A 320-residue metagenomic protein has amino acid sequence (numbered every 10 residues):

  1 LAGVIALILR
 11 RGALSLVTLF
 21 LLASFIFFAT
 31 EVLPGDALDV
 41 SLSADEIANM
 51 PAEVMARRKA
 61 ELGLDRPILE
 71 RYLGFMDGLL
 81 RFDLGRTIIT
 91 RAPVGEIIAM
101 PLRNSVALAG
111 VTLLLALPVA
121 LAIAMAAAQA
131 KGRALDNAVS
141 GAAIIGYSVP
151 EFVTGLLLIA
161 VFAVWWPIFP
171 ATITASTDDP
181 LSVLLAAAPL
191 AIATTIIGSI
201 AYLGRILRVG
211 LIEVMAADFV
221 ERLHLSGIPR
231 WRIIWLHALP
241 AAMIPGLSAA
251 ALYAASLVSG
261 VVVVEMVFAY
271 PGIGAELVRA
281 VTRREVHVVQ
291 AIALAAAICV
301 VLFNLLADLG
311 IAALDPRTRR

Functional and structural regions predicted by a protein language model:
A2-A6, I98-L135, E151, D178-R320: Alpha-helical transmembrane segments of integral membrane proteins, especially multi-pass inner/plasma-membrane
L9-S15: N-terminal signal-anchor/signal peptide hydrophobic helix marking the start of the first transmembrane segment
L14, L22, L115-A116, A143 (+3 more regions): Transmembrane alpha-helical core residues of multi-pass small-molecule transporters, especially secondary transporters
L19-E70, W166-V183: Hydrophobic alpha-helical transmembrane segments of membrane transport/permease proteins and related membrane-embedded
L22, I26-F27, E31, G35 (+6 more regions): Juxtamembrane/transmembrane-helix interface segments of polytopic membrane transporters
F25-V32, L62-G63, D77, G141-P170 (+1 more regions): Membrane-water interface segments at the C-terminal ends of transmembrane alpha-helices in multi-pass inner-membrane
L33, S41, D45, L79-L80 (+10 more regions): Hydrophobic aliphatic residues
D45, R58-E96: Short membrane-interfacial helix/loop motifs at transmembrane-helix boundaries
